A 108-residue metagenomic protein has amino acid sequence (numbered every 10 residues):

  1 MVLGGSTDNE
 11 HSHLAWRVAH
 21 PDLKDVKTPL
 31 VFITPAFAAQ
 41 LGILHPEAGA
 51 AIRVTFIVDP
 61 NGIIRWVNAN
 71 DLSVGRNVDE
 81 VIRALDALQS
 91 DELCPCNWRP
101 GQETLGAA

Functional and structural regions predicted by a protein language model:
M1-A108: Chalcogenol-based redox active-site neighborhoods
